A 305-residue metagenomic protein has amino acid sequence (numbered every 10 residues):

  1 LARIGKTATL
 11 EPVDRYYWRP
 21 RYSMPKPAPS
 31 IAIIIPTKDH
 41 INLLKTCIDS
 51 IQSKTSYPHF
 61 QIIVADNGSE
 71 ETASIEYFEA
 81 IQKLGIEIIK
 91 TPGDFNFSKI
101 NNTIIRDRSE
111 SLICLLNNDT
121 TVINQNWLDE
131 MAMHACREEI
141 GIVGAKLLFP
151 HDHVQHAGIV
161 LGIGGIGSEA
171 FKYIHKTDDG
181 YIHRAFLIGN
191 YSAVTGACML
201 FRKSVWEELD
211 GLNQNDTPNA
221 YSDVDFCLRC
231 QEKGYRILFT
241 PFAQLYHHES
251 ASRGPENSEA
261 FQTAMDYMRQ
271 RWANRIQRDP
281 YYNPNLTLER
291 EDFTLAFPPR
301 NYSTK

Functional and structural regions predicted by a protein language model:
L1, W127-M131, A185-D210, N215-Q244 (+1 more regions): A short, conserved alpha-helix in the catalytic core of glycosyltransferases
L1-I31, H151, I163-N190, L200 (+2 more regions): C-terminal, non-catalytic tails of nucleotide-sugar-dependent glycosyltransferases
P29-I34, Q61, D225: Cell-envelope/extracellular polymer assembly enzymes that use nucleotide-activated donors
I31-L43, C47, K54-T55, A65 (+1 more regions): A conserved hydrophobic helix/loop-capping motif in glycosyltransferases and polysaccharide synthases
Q52-G93: Acidic donor-binding segment of Leloir-type glycosyltransferases
K99-L112: Active-site nucleotide-sugar/metal-binding loop of Leloir-type enzymes
E110-I123: Short beta-strand-to-loop acidic/aromatic patch adjacent to the donor-nucleotide binding site
T121-G165: Conserved donor NDP-sugar-binding/catalytic core segment of glycosyltransferases
